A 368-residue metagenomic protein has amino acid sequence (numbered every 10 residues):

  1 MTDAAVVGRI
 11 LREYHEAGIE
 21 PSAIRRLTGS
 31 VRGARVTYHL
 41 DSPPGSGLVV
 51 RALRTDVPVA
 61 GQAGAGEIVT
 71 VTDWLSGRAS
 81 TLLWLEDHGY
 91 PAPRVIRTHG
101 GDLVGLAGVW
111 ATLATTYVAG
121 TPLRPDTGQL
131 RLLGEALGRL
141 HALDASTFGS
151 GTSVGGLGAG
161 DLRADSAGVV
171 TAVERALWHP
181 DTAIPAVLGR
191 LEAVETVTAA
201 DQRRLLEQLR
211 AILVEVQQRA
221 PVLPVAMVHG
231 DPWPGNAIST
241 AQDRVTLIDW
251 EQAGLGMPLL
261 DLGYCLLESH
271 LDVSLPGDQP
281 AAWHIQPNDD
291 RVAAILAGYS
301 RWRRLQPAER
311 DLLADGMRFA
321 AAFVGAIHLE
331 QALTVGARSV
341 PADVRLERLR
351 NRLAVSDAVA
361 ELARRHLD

Functional and structural regions predicted by a protein language model:
M1-R25: Juxta-kinase regulatory segment immediately upstream of eukaryotic protein kinase catalytic domains
R26-V31: Protein kinase glycine-rich loop
R32-V50, V95, L213-L260, V273: Active-site acidic catalytic loop and adjacent metal/ATP-binding pocket of ATP-dependent phosphoryl transfer enzymes
P43-A164: ATP-binding pocket architecture of kinase catalytic cores
R54-P58, W110-R124, A145, P185-T196 (+1 more regions): A glycine-centered beta->alpha junction motif in the catalytic cores of kinase/phosphotransferase enzymes
V154-Q218: Active-site catalytic-loop/activation-segment of kinase and kinase-like phosphoryl-transfer enzymes
L259-R304, F319-A337: Active-site activation/catalytic loop segments of kinase-like enzymes and analogous catalytic loops in related
F323-D368: ATP/Mg2+ or Mg2+-diphosphate-binding catalytic cores that bind nucleotide phosphates or diphosphates via glycine-rich
